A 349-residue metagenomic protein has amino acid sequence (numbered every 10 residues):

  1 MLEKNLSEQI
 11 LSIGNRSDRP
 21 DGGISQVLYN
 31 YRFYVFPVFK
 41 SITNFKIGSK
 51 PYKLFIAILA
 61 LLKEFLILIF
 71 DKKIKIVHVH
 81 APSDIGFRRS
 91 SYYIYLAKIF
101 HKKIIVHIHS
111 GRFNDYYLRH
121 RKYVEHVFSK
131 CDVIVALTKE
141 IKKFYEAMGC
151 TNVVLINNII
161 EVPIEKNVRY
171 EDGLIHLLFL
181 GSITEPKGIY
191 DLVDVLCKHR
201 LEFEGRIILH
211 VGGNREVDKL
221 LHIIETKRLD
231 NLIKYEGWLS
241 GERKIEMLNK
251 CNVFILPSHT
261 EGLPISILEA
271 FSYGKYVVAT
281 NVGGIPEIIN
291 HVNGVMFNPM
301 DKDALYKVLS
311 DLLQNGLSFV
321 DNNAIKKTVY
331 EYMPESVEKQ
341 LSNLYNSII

Functional and structural regions predicted by a protein language model:
L11-I13, R169-K187, L192-K198, L209-G212: Conserved donor-binding/catalytic core segment of Leloir-type glycosyltransferases
K46, L180, I207-L221, G237-W238: Glycosyltransferase donor-sugar binding loop
S129-K166: Donor nucleotide-sugar binding/catalytic pocket of nucleotide-sugar-dependent glycosyltransferases
L221-L239: Nucleotide-activated donor-binding/catalytic signature segment of Leloir-type glycosyltransferases, i.e., the conserved
W238-L239, E246-C251: Short alpha-helical donor nucleotide-sugar binding micro-motif in glycosyltransferases
H259: Aromatic "clamp/platform" in nucleotide-sugar-dependent glycosyltransferases that forms part of the donor/acceptor
Y276-A279: Short hydrophobic beta-strand element within catalytic cores of glycosyltransferases and related nucleotide-activated
H291-K302, D311-G316: Conserved acidic donor-binding segment of nucleotide-sugar-dependent glycosyltransferases
